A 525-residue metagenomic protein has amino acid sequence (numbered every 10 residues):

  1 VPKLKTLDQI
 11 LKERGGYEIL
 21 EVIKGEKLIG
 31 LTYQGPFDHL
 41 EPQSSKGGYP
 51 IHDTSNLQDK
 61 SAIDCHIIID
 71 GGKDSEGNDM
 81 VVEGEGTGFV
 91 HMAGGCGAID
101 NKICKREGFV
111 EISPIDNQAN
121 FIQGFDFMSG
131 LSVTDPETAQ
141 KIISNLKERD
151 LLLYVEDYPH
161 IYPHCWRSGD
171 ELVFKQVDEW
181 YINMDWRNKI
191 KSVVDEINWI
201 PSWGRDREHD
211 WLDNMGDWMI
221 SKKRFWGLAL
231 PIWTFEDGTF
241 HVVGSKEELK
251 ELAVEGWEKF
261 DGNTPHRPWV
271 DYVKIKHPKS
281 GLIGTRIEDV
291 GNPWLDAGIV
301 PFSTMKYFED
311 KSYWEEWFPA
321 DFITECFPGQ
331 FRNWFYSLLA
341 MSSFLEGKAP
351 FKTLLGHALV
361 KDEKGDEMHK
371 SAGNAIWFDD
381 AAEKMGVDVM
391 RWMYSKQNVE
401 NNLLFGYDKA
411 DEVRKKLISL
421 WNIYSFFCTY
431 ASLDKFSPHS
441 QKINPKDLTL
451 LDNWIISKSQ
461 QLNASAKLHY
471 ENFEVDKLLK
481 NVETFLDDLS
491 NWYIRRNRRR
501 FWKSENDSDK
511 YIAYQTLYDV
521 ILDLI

Functional and structural regions predicted by a protein language model:
V1-P36, I287-G291, K352: Carboxylate/His-rich catalytic cores and anion/metal-binding grooves
K12-E13, K27-Q34, H39, D64 (+9 more regions): Residue patterns forming the tRNA-binding/recognition surfaces of aminoacyl-tRNA synthetases and related DALR
E21, K147-R167, W269-D289: Short acidic, Pro/Gly- and aromatic-enriched capping/linker segments at domain boundaries
Q43, K105-P114, S144-Y154, K222-K223 (+8 more regions): Secondary-structure transition/capping motifs at alpha-helix termini and the adjoining loop/turn into the next element
Q43-H52, Q58-I69, R286-A320, K352 (+2 more regions): Active-site-adjacent "gating/activation" loops or surface patches in catalytic cores
A98-I103, S337-E346, V482, D523-L524: Alpha-helical support elements that line or immediately flank enzyme active sites and cofactor-binding pockets
M215, I220-K222, W226-I299, S303-M305 (+2 more regions): Gly/Pro-rich turn-and-neighbor structural signature
D434-A464, R495-I525: Acidic, turn-prone loop/beta-hairpin segments
